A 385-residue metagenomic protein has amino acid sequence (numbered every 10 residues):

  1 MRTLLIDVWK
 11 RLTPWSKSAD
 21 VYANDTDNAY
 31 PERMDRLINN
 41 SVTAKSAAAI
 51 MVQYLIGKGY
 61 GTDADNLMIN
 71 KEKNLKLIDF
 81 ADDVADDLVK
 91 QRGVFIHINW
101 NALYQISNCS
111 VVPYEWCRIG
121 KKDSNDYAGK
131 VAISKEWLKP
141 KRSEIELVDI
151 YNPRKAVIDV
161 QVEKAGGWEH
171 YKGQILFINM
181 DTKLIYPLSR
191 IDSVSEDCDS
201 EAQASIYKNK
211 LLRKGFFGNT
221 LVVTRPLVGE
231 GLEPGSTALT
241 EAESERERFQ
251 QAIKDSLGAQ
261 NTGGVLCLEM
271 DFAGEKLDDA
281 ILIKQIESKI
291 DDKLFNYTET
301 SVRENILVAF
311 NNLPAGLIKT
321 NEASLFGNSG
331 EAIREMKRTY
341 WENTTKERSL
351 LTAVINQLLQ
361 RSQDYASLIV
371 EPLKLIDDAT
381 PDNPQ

Functional and structural regions predicted by a protein language model:
M1-T43, I69-G263, P384: Structured, contiguous alpha/beta core segments that scaffold functional sites
W9, S16-N39, D192, E233-S244 (+3 more regions): Extended, non-catalytic structural segments that build the interaction scaffolds of large macromolecular assemblies
N40-V42, R92, N328-E331, D364: Short, solvent-exposed helix-helix connector turns and helix-capping sites enriched in acidic/polar residues
V42-N70: Extended assembly-interface regions of large multimeric machines
L55, E72, V84, L88 (+4 more regions): Generic structural signal for hydrophobic core residues of well-folded globular domains
I98-W100, R213, L317-A323, I369-L373: Short coil/turn segments at secondary-structure boundaries
Y127-A156, Q161, S244-G327, A353-A366: Long amphipathic alpha-helical segments
R248, D271, R338-Q385: C-terminal anchoring/interaction modules
